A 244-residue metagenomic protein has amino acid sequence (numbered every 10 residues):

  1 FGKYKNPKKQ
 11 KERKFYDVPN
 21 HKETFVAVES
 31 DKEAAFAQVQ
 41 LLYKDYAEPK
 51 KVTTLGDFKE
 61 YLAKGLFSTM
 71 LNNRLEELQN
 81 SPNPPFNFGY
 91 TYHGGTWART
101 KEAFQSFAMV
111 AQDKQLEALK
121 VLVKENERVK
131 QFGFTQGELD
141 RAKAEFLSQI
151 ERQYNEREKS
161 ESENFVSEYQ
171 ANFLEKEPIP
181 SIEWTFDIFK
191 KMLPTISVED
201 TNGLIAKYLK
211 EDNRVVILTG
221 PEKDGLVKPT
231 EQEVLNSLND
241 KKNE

Functional and structural regions predicted by a protein language model:
F1-F36, A144, S148-Q153, N236-E244: An aromatic/glycine/proline-enriched structural segment found at the starts of mature extracellular/organellar domains
K5, P49-V52, E117, L204 (+1 more regions): Short helix/loop capping segments that flank catalytic or ligand/cofactor-binding pockets
K22-V28, G89-H93, T201-N202: Glycine-rich, charged/polar anion/phosphate-binding loops that engage phosphate groups from diverse ligands
E29-D31, G95-A98, Y208: Replace "in large, NTP-powered and nucleic-acid-processing enzymes" with "in large, NTP-powered factors and other
A35-L55, K59, L75-Q131, G137-T195 (+1 more regions): M16 family metallopeptidases and their MPP-like homologs
E60-S68: Long, His/Glu/Asp-enriched segments that create or flank divalent metal/ion-associated functional microenvironments
G65, L122, T201: Divalent metal-coordination and catalytic microenvironments
I196-D200, L204-E244: Segments forming glycine/polar-rich beta-alpha architectures that bind adenosine-containing cofactors
